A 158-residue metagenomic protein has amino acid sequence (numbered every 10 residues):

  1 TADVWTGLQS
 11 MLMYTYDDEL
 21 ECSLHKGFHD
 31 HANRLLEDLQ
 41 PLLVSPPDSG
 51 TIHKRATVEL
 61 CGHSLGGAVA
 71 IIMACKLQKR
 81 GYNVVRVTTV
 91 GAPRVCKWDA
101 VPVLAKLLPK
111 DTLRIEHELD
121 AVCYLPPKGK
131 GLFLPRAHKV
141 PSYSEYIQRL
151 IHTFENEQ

Functional and structural regions predicted by a protein language model:
T1-E59, C75-Q158: Alpha/beta hydrolase fold serine-hydrolase catalytic domain that processes acyl esters and thioesters
G62-G66, A70: Gly/Ala-rich beta-loop-alpha elbow adjacent to hydrolase catalytic centers
